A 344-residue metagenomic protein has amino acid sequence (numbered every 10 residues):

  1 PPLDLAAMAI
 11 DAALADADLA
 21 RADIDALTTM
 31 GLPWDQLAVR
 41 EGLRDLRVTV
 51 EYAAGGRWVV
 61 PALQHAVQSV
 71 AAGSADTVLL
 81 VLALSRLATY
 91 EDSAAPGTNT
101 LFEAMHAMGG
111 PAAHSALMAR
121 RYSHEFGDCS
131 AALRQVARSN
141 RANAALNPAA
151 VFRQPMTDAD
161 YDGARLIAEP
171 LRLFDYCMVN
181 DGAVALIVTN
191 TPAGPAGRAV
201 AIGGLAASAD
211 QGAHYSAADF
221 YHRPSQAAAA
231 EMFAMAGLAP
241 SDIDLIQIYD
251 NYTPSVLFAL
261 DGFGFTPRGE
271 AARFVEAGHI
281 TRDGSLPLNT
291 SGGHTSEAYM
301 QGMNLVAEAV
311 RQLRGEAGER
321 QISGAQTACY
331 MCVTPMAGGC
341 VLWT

Functional and structural regions predicted by a protein language model:
P1-L3, Q135, L166-A227, E231 (+6 more regions): Condensing-enzyme catalytic core mediating Claisen C-C bond formation in acyl metabolism
L3-D18, A62-H65, M118-A119, H222-A236 (+1 more regions): Short, well-ordered amphipathic alpha-helical segments that serve as non-catalytic structural scaffolds within diverse
D4, T28-V81, S85-H114, F152-Y176 (+3 more regions): Conserved catalytic cysteine-centered active-site region of acyl-thioester-dependent Claisen-condensing enzymes
L19, L43, S74-A75, D128 (+2 more regions): Helix N-cap/coil-helix junction residues
R21-M30, V48-V50, V78-A83, A131-R138 (+5 more regions): Beta-strand segments within the central parallel beta-sheet cores of soluble alpha/beta enzyme folds
W34-E41, H214-A218, D250-A272, G284 (+1 more regions): Short glycine/threonine-rich loop-to-helix capping motif typified by GTGT followed within a few residues by an Asp-Pro
A54-L84, A112-N147, L186-P192, E297-A317: Active-site-proximal alpha-helical scaffold in enzymes
H222, Q226, A230-T253, G262 (+1 more regions): Extended C-terminal subregions enriched in glycine
